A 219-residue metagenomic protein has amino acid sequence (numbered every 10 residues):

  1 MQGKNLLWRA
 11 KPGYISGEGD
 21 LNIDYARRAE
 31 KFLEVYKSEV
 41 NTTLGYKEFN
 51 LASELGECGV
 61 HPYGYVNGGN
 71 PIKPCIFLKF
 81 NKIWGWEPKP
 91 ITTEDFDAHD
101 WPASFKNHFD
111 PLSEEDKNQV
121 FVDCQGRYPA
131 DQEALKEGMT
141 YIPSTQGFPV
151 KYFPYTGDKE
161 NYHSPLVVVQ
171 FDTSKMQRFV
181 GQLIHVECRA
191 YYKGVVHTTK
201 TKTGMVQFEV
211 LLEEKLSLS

Functional and structural regions predicted by a protein language model:
Q2-D131: Intrinsically disordered, low-complexity juxtamembrane tails/stalks of eukaryotic membrane proteins
F49, T140-I142, V180: N-terminal start-of-chain detector that recognizes signal peptides and the immediate post-cleavage beginning
H61-Y65, F153-T156, G194-V196: Eukaryotic intrinsically disordered and solvent-exposed regulatory patches
N67-I72, D116, N161-H163, R178-Q182 (+1 more regions): Solvent-exposed loop and beta-edge segments used for protein-protein assembly and interaction
W84, T156-E160, S219: Non-transmembrane, interaction-prone segments in cytosolic or luminal domains
E94, E115, E133, E137 (+4 more regions): Glutamate identity and glutamate-enriched acidic tracts
N118-V168: Extended, solvent-exposed segments with strong compositional bias
V168-S219: Compact beta-sheet-dominated globular domain cores
